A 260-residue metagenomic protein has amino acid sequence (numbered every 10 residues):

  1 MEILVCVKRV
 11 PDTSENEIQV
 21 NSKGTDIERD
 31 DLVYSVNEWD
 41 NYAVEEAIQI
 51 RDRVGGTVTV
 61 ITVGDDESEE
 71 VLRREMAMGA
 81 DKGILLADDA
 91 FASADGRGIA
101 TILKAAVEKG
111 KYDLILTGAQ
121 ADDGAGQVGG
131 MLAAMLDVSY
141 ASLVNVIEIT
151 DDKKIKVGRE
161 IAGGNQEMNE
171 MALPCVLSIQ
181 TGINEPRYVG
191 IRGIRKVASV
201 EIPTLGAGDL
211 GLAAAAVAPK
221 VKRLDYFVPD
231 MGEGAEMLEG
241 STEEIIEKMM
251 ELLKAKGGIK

Functional and structural regions predicted by a protein language model:
M1-K260: N-terminal glycine-rich FAD/FM-binding segment characteristic of electron-transfer flavoproteins
